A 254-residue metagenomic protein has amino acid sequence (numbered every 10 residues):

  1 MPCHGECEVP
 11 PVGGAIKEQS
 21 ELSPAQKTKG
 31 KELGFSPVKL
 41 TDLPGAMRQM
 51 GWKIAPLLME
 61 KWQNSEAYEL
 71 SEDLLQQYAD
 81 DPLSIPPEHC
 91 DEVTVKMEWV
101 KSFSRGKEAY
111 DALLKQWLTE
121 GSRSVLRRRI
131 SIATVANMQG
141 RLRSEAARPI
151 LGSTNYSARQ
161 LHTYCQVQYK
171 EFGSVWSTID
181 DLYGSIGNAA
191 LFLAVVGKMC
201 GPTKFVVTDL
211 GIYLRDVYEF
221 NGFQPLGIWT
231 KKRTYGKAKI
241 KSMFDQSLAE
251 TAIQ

Functional and structural regions predicted by a protein language model:
P2-A194: Membrane-inserting hydrophobic helices used for pore formation or membrane fusion
S144-Q254: Catalytic toxin/effector domains delivered as secreted proteins or via bacterial secretion systems
